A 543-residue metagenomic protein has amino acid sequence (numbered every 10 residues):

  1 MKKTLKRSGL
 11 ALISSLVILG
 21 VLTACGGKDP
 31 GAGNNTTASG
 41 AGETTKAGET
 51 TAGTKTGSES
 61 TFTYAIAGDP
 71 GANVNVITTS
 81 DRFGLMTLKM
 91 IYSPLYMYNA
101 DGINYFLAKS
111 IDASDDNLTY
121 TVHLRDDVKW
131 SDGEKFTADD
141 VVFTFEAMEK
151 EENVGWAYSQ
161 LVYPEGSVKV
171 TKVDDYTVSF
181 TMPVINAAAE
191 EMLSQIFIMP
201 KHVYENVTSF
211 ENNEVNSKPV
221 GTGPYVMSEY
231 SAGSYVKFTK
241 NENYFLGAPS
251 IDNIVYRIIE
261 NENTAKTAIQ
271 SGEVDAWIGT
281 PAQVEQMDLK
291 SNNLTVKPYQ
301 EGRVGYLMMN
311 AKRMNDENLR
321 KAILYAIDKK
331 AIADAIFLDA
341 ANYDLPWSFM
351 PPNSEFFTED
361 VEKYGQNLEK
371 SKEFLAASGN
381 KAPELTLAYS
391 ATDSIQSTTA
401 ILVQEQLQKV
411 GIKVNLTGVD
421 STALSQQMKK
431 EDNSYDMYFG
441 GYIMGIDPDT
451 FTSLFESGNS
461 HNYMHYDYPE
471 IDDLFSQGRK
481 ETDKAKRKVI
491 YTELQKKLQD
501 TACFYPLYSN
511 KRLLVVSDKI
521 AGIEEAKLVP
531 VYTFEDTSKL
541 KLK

Functional and structural regions predicted by a protein language model:
A65-D115, E146, V220: N-terminal lobe/hinge region of extracytoplasmic solute-binding protein
D101, S194-A248, N253: Gly/Pro-rich hinge or "lid" segments in bacterial periplasmic/extracellular proteins
D112, D116, S159-E205: Surface-exposed binding/hinge segments that line and control ligand-binding clefts or catalytic entry sites
E242-M287: Ligand-site clamp/hinge motif
M287-D288, K297-P298, K312-N353, T398 (+1 more regions): Periplasmic-binding protein-like
A341-A377, D393-Q396: Structural transition elements
N415-L424, S453-D518, K543: Extracytoplasmic/peripheral linker and loop segments enriched in polar/acidic and small residues with frequent Thr/Pro
L514-K543: Long beta-strand-rich cores associated with HINT superfamily self-processing modules
